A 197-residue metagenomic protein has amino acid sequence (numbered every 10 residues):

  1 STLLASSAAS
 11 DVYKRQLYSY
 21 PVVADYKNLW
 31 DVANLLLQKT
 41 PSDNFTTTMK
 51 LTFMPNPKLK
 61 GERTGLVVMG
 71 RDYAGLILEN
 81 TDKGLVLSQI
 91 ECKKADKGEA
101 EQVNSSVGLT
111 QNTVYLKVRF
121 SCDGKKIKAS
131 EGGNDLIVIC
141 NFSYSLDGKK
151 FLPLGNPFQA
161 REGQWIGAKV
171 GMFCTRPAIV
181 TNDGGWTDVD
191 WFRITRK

Functional and structural regions predicted by a protein language model:
T2-A9, Y13: Single conserved hydrophobic/aromatic residue that forms the stacking wall/gate of nucleotide- or nucleobase-binding
D11-L29, A33, V86-E91: Short carbohydrate-recognition loop motifs
P21, L51-F53, G70, F120-C122 (+2 more regions): Short beta-strand segments enriched in hydrophobic/aromatic residues within well-folded beta-rich domains
D25-L85: Secretory/extracellular carbohydrate-interaction modules and structurally similar beta-sandwich "look-alikes"
M49, V114-G155, F192: Carbohydrate-binding surfaces in secreted/extracellular proteins
L78-E101: Trp/Tyr-centric glycan-recognition "aromatic platform" motifs on solvent-exposed beta-strand/loop surfaces
K93-Y115: Short, aromatic/His-centered strand-loop micro-motif at the edge of beta-sheets
L154-K197: Ligand-recognition surfaces built from glycine- and aromatic
